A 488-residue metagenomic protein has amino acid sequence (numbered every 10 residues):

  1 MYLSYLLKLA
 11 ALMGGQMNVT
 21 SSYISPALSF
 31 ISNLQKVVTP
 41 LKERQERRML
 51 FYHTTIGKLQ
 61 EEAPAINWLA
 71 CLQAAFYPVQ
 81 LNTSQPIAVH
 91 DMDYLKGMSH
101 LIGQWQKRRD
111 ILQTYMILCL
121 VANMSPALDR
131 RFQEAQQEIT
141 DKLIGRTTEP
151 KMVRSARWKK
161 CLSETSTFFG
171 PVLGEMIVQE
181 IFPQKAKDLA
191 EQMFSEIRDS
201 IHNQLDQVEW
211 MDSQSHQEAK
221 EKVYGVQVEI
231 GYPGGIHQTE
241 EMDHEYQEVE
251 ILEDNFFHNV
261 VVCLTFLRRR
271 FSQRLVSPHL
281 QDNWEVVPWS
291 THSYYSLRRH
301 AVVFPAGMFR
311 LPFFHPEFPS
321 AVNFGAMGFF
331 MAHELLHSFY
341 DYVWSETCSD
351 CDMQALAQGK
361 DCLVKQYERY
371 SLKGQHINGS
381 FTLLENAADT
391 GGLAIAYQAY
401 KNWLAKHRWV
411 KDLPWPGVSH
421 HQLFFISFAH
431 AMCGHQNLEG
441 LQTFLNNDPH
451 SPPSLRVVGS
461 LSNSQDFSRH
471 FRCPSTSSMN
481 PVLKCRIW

Functional and structural regions predicted by a protein language model:
M1-S25: A conserved hydrophobic secondary-structure block that centers on an alpha-helix together with its immediately flanking
L6, A11, Q106, L128-F132: Catalytic cores of PAPS-dependent sulfotransferases and nucleotide-sugar/CMP/GDP-dependent glycosyltransferases
L7-A11, S99, H202-D206: Amphipathic alpha-helical segments within well-ordered protein domains
I24-S29, N33, L41, R48 (+4 more regions): Intrinsically disordered, low-complexity linker/terminal regions across diverse proteins
Y94, I102-G103: Long, helix-rich, hydrophobic modules that act as membrane-proximal anchors or helical bundle/coiled-coil regulators
M98, I111: Conserved small-residue motifs centered on glycine
